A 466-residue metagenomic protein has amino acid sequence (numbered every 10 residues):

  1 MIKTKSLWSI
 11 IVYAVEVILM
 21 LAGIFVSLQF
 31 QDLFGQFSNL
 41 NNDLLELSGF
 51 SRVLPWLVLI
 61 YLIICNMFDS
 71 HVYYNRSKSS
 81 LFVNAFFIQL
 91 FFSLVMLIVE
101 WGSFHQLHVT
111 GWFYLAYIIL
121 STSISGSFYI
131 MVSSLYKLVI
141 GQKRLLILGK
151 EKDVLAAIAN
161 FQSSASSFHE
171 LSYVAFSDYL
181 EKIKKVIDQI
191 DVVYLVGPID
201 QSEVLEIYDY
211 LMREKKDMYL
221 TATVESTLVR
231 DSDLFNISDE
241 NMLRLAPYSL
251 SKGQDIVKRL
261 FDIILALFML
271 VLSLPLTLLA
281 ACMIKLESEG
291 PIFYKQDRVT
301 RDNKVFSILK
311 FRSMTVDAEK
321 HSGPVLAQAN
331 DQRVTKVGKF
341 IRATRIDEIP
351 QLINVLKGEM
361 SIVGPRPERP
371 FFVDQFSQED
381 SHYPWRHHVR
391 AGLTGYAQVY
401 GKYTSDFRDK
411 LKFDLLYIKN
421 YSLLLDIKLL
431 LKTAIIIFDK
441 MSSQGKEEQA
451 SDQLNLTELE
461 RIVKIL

Functional and structural regions predicted by a protein language model:
M1-K137, F438-M441: Signature of alpha-helical transmembrane segments in polytopic membrane proteins
M1-L19, I130-V271, Q444-G445, Q449-L466: N-terminal hydrophobic signal-anchor/signal peptide
A85-Q89, Q142-A157, P291-M314: Membrane-cytosol interface motif
A85-Q89, S93, L260-F268, T344: Loop-to-transmembrane-helix entry motif
E225-S226, S232-D233, Y294-R333, T394-K412: Short, glycine-rich, amphipathic interfacial segments at transmembrane boundaries or analogous
Q254-D317, N354, L429-L466: A hydrophobic, helix-centered structural microdomain
Q328-R390, L429-T433, I437: A short, structured surface patch at a secondary-structure boundary
H382-L466: C-terminal terminal-structure detector
